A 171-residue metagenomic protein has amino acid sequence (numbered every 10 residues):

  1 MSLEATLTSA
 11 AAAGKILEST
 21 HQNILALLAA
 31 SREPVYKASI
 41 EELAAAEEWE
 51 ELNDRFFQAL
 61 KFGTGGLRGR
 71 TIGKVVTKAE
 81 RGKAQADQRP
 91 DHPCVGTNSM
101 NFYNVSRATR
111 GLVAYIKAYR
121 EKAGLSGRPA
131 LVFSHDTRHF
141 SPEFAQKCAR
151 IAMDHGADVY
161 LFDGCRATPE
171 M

Functional and structural regions predicted by a protein language model:
M1-S2: Universal eukaryotic N-terminal targeting presequences
T8-C148: An N-terminal, well-structured beta->alpha segment
L125, F162-D163: Short, surface-exposed helix-loop/turn micro-motifs enriched in polar/charged residues
S134, D158-F162: Short catalytic-loop micro-motif centered on adjacent basic/acidic residues
Q146-D158: Short helix-loop-beta junction
D163-M171: Short acidic loop-to-helix transition motifs that present clustered carboxylates
